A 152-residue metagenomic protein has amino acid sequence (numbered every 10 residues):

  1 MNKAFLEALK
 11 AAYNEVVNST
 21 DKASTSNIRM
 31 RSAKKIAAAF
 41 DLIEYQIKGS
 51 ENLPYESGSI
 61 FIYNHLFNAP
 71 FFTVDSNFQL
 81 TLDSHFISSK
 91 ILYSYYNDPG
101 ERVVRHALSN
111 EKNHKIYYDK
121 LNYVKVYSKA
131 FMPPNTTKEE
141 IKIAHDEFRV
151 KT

Functional and structural regions predicted by a protein language model:
M1-K35: Basic, amphipathic N-terminal segments that precede the first structured/catalytic domain
A33-T152: Soluble catalytic domains of membrane acyltransferases
